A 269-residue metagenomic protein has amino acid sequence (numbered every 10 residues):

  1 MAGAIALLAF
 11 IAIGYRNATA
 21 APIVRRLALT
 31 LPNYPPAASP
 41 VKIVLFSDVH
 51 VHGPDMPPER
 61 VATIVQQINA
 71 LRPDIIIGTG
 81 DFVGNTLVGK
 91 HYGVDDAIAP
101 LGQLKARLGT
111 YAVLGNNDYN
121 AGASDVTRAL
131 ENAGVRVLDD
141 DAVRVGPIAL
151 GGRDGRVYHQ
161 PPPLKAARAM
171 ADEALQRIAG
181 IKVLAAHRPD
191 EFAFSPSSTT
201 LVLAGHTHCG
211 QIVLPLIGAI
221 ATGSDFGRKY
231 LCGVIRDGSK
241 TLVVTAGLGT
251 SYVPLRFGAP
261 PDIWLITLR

Functional and structural regions predicted by a protein language model:
M1-Y34: N-terminal membrane-anchoring alpha-helices
T30-V44, V135-R136, A142-G152, I178-I181 (+1 more regions): Beta-strand-turn-beta hairpins that frame and shape the catalytic cleft of phosphate-ester-processing enzymes
Y34-R136: Membrane-embedded segments
I43-L45, I77-T79, L150-G152, V183-A185 (+1 more regions): Structural motif
S47-V51, G80-F82, N116-N117, D141-A142 (+4 more regions): Active-site metal-binding loops of divalent metal-dependent hydrolases
D74-I75, Y111, V135-R136, I148 (+2 more regions): Short, Asp-centered acidic motifs that coordinate Mg2+ and/or phosphate in catalytic or ligand-binding sites
R128-V135, D141-A142, G146-A186, F192-A193 (+1 more regions): Binuclear metal-dependent hydrolase catalytic cores centered on His/Asp/Glu-rich metal-binding motifs
P189-T267: Conserved beta-sheet core of the metallophosphoesterase superfamily
